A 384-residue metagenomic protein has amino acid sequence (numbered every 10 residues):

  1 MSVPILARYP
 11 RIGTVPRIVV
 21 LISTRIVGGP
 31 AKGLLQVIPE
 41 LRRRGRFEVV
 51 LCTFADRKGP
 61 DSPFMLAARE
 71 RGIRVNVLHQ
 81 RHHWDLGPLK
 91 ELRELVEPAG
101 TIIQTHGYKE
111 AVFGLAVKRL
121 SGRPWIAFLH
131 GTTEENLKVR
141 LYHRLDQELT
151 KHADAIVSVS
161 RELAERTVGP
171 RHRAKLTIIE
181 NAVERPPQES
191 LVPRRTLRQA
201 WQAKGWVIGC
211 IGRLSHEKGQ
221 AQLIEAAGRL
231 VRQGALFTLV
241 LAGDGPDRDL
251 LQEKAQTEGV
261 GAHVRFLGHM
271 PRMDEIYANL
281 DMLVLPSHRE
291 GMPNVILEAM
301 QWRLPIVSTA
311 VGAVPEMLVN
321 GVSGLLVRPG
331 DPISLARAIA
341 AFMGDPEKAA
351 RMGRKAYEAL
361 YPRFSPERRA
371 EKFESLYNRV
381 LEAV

Functional and structural regions predicted by a protein language model:
V3-R8, P63-L66, Q188-Q202, V207: A short helix/loop element that forms part of the nucleotide-sugar donor recognition site in Leloir-type
G28-P39, W206, C210-A235, L239 (+4 more regions): A conserved mid-protein helix/loop that constitutes part of the nucleotide-sugar donor-binding site
T105-A111, L129: Short His-centered aromatic/hydrophobic patch
A153-I178, V183-P187: A short, active-site helix/loop in glycosyltransferases that binds the activated sugar's phosphate group
H269, H288: Aromatic "clamp/platform" in nucleotide-sugar-dependent glycosyltransferases that forms part of the donor/acceptor
P305-S308, L318: Short hydrophobic beta-strand element within catalytic cores of glycosyltransferases and related nucleotide-activated
N320-G321, L325-P332, A341-P346: Conserved acidic donor-binding segment of nucleotide-sugar-dependent glycosyltransferases
S334, A341, K348-R363, R369-S375: A short, well-ordered alpha-helix in the C-terminal region of glycosyltransferases
